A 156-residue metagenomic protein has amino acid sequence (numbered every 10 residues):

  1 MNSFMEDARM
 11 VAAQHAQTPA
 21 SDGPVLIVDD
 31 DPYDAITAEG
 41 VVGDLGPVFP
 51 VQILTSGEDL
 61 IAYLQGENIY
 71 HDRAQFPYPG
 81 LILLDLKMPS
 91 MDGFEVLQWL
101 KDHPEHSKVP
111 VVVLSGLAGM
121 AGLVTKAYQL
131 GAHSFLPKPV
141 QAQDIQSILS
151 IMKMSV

Functional and structural regions predicted by a protein language model:
M1-L26, P32-P50, E58, Q65 (+2 more regions): Non-catalytic signal-transmission and effector/linker regions of two-component phosphorelay proteins
I53, S90-M91: Residue-level signal for the "D+5" position in two-component response regulator receiver
A74-P77, K101-K108, L130: Conserved phosphotransfer cores of two-component systems
L86-M88: Receiver (REC) domain active-site loop signature in two-component systems and cognate sites in sensor histidine kinases
V112-S115: Hydrophobic/aromatic residues positioned on beta-strands within the core alpha/beta folds
K138: A Lys-centered signature of the CheY-like receiver
